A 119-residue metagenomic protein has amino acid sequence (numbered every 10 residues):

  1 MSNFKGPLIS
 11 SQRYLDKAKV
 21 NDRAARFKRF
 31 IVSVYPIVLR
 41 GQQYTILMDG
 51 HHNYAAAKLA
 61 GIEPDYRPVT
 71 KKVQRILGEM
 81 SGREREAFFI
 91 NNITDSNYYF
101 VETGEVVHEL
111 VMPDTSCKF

Functional and structural regions predicted by a protein language model:
M1-M48, H52-D65: Short alpha-helix boundary/capping and kink motifs at helix termini
Q42-F119: Basic- and aromatic-enriched surface patches that contact anionic nucleotides/nucleic acids
